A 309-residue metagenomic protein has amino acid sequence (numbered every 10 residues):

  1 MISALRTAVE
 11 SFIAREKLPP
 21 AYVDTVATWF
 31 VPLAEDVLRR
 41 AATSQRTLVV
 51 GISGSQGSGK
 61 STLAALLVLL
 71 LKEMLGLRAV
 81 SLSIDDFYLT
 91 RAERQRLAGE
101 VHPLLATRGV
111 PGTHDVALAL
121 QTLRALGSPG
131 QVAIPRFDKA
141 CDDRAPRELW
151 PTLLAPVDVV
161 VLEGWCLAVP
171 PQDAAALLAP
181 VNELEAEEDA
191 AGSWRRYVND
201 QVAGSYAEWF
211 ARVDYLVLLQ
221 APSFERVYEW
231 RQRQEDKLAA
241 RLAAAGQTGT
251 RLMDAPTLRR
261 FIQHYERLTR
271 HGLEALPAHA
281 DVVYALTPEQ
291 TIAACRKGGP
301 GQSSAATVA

Functional and structural regions predicted by a protein language model:
M1-V49, S55: Extreme N-terminal, non-catalytic leader segments that precede Walker-type/kinase nucleotide-binding cores
I2-S3, K17-V23, A27-F30, C166-A309: Conserved NTP phosphate-binding and transfer environment spanning the P-loop NTPase/kinase superfamily
A21-Y22, V80-S83, F87-C141: Conserved nucleotide-sensing/catalytic segment adjacent to the nucleotide-binding pocket in NTP-handling enzymes
V49-S55, S81-I84, L216-L218, V283-Y284: Extended hydrophobic secondary-structure segments that form protein cores and membrane-embedded regions
K60: Conserved lysine of the Walker
L63, L67: Hydrophobic positions on the alpha1 helix immediately C-terminal to the Walker A/P-loop
L69-V80: Post-Walker A helix-loop "phosphate-sensing" segment adjacent to the P-loop in P-loop NTPases
T122-V169: Phosphate-binding/switch loop-helix module in NTP-utilizing enzymes
